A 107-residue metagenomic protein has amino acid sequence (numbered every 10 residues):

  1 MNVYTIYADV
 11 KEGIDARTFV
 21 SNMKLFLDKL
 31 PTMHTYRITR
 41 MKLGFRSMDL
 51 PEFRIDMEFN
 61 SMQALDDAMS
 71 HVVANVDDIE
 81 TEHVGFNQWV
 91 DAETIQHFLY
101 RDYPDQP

Functional and structural regions predicted by a protein language model:
M1-D9: Active-site-flanking beta-strand signature of metal-NTP-handling nucleotidyl enzymes and homologous cyclase-like
M1-N2, R46-D49: Short, flexible turn/loop "capping" segments at secondary-structure junctions
I6, I55-M57: Conserved RNP beta-strands of RNA recognition motif
D9-F19: Short, surface-exposed ligand-recognition loops at beta-strand->loop->(often short) alpha-helix junctions that present
D28-T35, M48-D49, E58-H97, D105: An amphipathic, aromatic/His-enriched active-site/gating alpha helix that lines ligand/cofactor pockets
T39-F45: Short, solvent-exposed loop/turn elements at beta->coil junctions and helix N-caps that rim active or binding pockets
P51-F53: Residues on conserved beta-strands of the protein kinase catalytic domain
